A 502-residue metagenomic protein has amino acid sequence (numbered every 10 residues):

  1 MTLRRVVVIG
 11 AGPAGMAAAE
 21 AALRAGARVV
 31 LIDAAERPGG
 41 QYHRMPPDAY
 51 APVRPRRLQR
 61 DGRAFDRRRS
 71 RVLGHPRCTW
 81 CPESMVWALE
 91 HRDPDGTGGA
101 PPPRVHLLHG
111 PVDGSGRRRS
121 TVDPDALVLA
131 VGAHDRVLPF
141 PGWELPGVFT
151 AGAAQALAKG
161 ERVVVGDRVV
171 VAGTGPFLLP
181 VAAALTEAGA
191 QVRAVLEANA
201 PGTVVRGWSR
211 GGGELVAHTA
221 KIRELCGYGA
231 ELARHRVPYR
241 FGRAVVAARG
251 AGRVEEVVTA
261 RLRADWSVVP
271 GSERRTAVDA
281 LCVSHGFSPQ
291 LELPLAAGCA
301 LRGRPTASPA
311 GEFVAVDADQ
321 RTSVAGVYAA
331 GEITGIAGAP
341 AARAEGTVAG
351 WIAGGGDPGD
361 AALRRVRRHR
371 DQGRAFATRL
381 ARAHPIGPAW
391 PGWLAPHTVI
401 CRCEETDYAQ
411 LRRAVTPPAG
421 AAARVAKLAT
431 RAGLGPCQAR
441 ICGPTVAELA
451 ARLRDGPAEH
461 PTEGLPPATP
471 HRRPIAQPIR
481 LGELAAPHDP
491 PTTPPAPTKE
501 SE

Functional and structural regions predicted by a protein language model:
T2-T430, L434-P436, R440-L449, L453-E502: Residues forming the flavin
